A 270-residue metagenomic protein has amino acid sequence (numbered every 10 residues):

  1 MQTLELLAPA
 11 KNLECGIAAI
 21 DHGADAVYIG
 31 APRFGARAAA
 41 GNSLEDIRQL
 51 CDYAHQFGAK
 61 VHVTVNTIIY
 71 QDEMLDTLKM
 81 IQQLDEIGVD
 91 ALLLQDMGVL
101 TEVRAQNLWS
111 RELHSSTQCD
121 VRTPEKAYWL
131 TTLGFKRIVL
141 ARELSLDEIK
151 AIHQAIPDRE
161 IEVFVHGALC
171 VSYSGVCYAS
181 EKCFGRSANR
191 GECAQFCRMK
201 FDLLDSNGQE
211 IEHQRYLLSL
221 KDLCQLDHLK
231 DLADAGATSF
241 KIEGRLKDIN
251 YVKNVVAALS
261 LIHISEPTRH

Functional and structural regions predicted by a protein language model:
Q2-Y28: N-terminal basic/disordered segments at the start of proteins
L6-P9, V27-I29, V61-V65, L92-L94 (+4 more regions): Hydrophobic faces of well-ordered beta-strands that scaffold small-molecule active sites in alpha/beta enzyme cores
A19, D96, L130, V163 (+1 more regions): Conserved, mostly hydrophobic/aromatic
Y28-D46, V65-D72, R245-N254: Glycine-rich, proline-tolerant flexible connector loops at the mouths of alpha/beta enzymes
A38-R48, Q95-N107, E143-P157, I249-Y251: Active-site-adjacent beta->alpha loops and helix N-cap segments on the catalytic face of soluble alpha/beta enzymes
Y53, A59-W129: N-terminal active-site wall of soluble small-molecule enzyme domains
I138-L144, A155-C224: Flexible C-terminal active-site loop/helix
I262-T268: Conserved small/polar residues in nucleotide/adenosyl-binding loops
